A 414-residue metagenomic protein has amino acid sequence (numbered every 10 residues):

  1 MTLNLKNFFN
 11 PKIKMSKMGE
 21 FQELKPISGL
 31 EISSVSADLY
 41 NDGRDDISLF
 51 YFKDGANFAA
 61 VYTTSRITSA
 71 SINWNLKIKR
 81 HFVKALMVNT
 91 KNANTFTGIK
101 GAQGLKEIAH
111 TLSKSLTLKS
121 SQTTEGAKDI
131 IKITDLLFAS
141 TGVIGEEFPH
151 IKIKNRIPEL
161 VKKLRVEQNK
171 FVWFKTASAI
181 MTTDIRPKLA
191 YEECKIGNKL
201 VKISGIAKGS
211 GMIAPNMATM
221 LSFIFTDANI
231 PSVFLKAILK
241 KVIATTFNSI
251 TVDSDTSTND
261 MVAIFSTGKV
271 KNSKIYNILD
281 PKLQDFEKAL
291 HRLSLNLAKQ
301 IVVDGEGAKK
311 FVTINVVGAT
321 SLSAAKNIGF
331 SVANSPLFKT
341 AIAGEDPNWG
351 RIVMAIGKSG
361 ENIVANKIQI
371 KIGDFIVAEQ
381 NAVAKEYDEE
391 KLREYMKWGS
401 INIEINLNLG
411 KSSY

Functional and structural regions predicted by a protein language model:
T2-E107, T111-K119, I131-Y414: A structural signal for small-residue-enriched, beta-sheet-centric alpha/beta enzyme cores and oligomeric scaffold folds
S120-A127: Short, low-complexity intrinsically disordered segments enriched in small and basic residues
